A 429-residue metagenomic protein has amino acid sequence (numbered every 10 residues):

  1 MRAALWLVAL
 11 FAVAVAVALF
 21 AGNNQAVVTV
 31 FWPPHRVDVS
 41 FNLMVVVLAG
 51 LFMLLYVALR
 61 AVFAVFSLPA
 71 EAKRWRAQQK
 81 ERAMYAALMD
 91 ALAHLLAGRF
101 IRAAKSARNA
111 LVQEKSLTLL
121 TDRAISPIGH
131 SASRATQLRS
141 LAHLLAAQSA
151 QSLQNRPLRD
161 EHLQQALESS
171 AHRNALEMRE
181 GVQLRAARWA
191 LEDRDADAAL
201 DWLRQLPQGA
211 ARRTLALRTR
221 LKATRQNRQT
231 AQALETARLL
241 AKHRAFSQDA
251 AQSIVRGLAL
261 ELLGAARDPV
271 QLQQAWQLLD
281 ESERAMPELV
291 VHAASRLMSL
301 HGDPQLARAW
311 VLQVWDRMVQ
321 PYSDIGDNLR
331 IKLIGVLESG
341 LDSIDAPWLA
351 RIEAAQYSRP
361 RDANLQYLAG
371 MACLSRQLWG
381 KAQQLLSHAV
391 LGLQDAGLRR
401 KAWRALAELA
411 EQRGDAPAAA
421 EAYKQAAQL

Functional and structural regions predicted by a protein language model:
M44-R74: Transmembrane alpha-helices and immediately adjacent membrane-cytoplasm interface residues in multi-pass integral
E71-A186, D193-D197: Membrane-proximal, non-transmembrane interface segments of integral membrane proteins
R82-Y85, A135-L144, N174-L184, G209-R218 (+5 more regions): Generic helix N-cap/helix-start motif at coil->alpha-helix transitions
D90, A146, A186, R220 (+6 more regions): Structural register within alpha-helical repeat arrays
H94, A150-Q151, A190, T224 (+5 more regions): Residue at a conserved register position within TPR or TPR-like alpha-solenoid repeats
A97, L153-Q154, D193, N227 (+5 more regions): Structural motif corresponding to the intra-repeat A-B loop/turn of tetratricopeptide repeats
R108, P157-E168, D195-P207, T230-H243 (+5 more regions): Alpha-helical repeat scaffolds
Q151-N155, Q164, R179-R188, Y322-D395: Alpha-helical adaptor scaffolds
